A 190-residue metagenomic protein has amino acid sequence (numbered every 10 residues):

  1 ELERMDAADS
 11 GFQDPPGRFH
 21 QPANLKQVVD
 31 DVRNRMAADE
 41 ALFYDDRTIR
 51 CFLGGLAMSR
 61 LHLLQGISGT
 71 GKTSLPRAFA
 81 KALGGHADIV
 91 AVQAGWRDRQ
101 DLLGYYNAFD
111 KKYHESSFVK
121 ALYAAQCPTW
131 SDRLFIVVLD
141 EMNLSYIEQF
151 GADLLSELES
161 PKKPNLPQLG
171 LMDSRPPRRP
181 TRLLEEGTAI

Functional and structural regions predicted by a protein language model:
E1-I190: AAA+ P-loop NTPase catalytic core and its hallmark functional loops
